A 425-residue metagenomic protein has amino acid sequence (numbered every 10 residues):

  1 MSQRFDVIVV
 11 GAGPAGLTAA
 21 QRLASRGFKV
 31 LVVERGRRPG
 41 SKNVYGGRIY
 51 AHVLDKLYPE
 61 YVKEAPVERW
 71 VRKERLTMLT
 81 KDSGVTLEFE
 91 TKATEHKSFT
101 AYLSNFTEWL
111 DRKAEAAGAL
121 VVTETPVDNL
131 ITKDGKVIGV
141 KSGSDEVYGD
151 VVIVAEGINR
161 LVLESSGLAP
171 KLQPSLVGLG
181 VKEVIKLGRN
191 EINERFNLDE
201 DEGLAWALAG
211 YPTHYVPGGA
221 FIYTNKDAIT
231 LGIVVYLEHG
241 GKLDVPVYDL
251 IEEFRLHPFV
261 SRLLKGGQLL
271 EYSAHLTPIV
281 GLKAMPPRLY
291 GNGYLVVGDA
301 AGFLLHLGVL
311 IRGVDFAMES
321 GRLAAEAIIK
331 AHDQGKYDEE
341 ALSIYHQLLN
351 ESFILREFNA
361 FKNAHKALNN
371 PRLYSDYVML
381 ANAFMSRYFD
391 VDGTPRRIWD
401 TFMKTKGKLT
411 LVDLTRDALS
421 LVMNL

Functional and structural regions predicted by a protein language model:
R4-L31: N-terminal Rossmann-like FAD-binding beta1-loop-alpha1 element of flavoenzymes
A15, R38, N159: Conserved Rossmann-like nucleotide-cofactor binding loop
G36-K81: N-terminal FAD cofactor-binding segment of flavoenzymes
K92-R112, G241-V245: Short beta-strand to alpha-helix junction loop
A116-V260: Predominantly flavin-linked oxidoreductase catalytic cores and closely associated redox partners
T213-P217, K226, H239-S320, Y337-S343 (+1 more regions): FAD/FMN-dependent oxidoreductases across multiple families
L323-Y374: Active-site-proximal substrate-binding core of FAD-dependent oxidoreductases
A367-L425: C-terminal auxiliary extensions adjacent to catalytic cores
